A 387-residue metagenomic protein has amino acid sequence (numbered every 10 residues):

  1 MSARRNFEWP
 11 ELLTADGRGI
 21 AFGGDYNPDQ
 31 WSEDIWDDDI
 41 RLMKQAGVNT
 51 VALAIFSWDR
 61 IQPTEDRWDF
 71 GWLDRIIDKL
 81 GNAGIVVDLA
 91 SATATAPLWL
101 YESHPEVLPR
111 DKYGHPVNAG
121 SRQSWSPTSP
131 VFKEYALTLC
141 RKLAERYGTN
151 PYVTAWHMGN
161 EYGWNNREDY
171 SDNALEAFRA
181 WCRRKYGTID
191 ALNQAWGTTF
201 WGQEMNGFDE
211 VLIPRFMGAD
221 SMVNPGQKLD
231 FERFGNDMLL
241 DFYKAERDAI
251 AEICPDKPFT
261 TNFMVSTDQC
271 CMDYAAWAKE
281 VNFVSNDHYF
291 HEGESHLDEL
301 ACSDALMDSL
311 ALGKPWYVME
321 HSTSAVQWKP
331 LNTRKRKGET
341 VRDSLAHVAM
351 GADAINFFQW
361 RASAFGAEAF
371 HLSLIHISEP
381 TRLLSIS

Functional and structural regions predicted by a protein language model:
M1-A52, P63, D78-K79: N-terminal carbohydrate-binding accessory modules
A21-S32, F56-G71, N118-L137, Y162-N166 (+5 more regions): The substrate-binding groove and active-site-proximal loops of carbohydrate-active enzymes, especially glycoside
G24, M43, V51, L80 (+6 more regions): Conserved, mostly hydrophobic/aromatic
W31-K44, S266-W277, R336-S344: Short, acidic/polar
D37-K44, A52-H115, E246-I253: Aromatic-lined substrate-binding rim segments of carbohydrate-active enzymes
Y113-F283, F290, E294-L300: Polysaccharide-binding and catalytic clefts of secreted carbohydrate-active enzymes
F242-F259, D273-R361: Catalytic-core region of carbohydrate-active enzymes that cleave or remodel glycosidic bonds
I375-S387: Single conserved hydrophobic/aromatic residue that forms the stacking wall/gate of nucleotide- or nucleobase-binding
